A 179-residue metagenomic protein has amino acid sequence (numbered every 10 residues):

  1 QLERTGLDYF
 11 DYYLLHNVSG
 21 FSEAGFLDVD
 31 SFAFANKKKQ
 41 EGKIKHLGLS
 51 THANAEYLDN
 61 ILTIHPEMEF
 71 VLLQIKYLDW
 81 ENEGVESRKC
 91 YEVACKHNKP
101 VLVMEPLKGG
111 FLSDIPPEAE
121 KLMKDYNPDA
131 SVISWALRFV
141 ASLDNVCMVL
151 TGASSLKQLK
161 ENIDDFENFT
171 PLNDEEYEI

Functional and structural regions predicted by a protein language model:
Q1-L2, F34: Short, well-ordered amphipathic alpha-helical segments that serve as non-catalytic structural scaffolds within diverse
L2-S22: Active-site groove signature of glycoside hydrolases
N17-I179: Beta/alpha (TIM)-barrel catalytic core signal, keyed to glycine-rich beta->alpha loops juxtaposed to Asp/Glu that bind
